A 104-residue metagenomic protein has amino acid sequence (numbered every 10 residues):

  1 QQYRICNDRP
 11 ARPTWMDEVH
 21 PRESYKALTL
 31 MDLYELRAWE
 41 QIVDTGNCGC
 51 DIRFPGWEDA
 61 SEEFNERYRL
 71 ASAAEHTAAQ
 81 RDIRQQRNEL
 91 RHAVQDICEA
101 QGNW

Functional and structural regions predicted by a protein language model:
Q1-N47: Immediate post-signal-peptide N-terminus of mature secreted/exported proteins
Q41-E62, E66-R81, Q85, H92 (+2 more regions): Surface-exposed, polar/charged faces of alpha-helical domains in mature secreted/periplasmic/lumenal proteins
